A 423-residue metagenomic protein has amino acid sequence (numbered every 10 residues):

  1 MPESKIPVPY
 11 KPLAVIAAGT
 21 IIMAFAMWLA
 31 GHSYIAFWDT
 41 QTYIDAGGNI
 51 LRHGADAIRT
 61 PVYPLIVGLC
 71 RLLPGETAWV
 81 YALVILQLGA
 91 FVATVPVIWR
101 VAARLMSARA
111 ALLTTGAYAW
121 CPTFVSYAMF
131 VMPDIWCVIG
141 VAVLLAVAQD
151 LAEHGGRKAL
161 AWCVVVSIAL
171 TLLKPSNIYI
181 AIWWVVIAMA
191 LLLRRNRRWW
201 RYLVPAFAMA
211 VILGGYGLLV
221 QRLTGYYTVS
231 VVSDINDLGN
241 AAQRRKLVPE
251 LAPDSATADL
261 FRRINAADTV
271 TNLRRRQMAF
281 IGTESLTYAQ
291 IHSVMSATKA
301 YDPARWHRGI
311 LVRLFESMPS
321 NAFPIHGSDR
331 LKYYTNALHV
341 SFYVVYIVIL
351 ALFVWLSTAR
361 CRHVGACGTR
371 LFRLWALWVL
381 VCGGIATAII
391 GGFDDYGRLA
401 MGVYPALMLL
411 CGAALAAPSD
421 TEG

Functional and structural regions predicted by a protein language model:
G31-D45, A55-C70, P74-A78, V229-S230 (+1 more regions): Extracytoplasmic catalytic/substrate-binding loops of multi-pass membrane glycan-assembly enzymes
W38, L83-A90, L113-V143, A148 (+2 more regions): Multi-pass, polyprenyl lipid-linked donor-dependent membrane glycosyltransferases
Y63, V67-P74, L83-V97, C137-G140 (+2 more regions): Transmembrane alpha-helices of multi-pass, membrane-embedded glycan-processing enzymes that use lipid-linked
A78-A82, L86, A297-C382: Membrane-interface anchor segments at the N-terminal boundary of transmembrane helices in multi-pass membrane enzymes
V97-R100, W136-E153, W162-S167, W184-V185 (+1 more regions): Specific aromatic-rich, kink-prone transmembrane helix
I98-W120, V138-I139, R157-W162: Transmembrane-helix signature of polytopic, membrane-embedded enzymes that assemble or transfer cell-envelope glycans
L144-L160, L192, P418, E422: Membrane-interface transmembrane helices that cradle and orient dolichyl/undecaprenyl
T224-A322: Membrane-proximal stem/loop segments at transmembrane-domain junctions that anchor or position
